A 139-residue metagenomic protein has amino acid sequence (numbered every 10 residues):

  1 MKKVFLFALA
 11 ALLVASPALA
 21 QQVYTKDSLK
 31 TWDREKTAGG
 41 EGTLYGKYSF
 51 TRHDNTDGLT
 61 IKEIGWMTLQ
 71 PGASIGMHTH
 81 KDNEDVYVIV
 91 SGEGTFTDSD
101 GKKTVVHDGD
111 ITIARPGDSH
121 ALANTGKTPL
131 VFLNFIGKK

Functional and structural regions predicted by a protein language model:
M1-F7: Bacterial N-terminal signal peptides that target proteins for export
F5, P17-I61, G76: A short, N-terminal "cap"/entry segment at the start of jelly-roll beta-barrel domains of the cupin/DSBH fold
F7-A15: Bacterial N-terminal signal peptides
F50-H53, E63-H80, P116: Conserved short histidine dyad/triad with adjacent acidic residue
W66-Q70, K81-F96: Short, conserved beta-strand element in jelly-roll/cupin
M77, F96-T97, A114, H120-G126: Short beta-strand His + acidic residue motifs that chelate non-heme Fe in jelly-roll/DSBH and cupin folds
G101-P116: Short acidic-glycine-tyrosine-enriched beta hairpin
K127-K139: A short hydrophobic beta-strand segment most commonly corresponding to one strand of the jelly-roll/cupin
